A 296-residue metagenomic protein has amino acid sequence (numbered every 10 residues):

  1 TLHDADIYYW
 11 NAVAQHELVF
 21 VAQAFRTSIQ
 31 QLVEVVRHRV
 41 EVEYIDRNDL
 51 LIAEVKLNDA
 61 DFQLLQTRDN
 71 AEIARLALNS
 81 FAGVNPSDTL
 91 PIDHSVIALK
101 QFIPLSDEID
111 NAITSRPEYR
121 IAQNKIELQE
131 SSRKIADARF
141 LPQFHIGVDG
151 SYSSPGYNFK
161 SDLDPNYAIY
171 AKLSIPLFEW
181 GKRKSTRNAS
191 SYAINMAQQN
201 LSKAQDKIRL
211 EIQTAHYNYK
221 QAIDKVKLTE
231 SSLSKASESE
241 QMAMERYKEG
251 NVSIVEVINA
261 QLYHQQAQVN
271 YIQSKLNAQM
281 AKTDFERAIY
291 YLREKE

Functional and structural regions predicted by a protein language model:
T1, H16, R120, E127-E130 (+4 more regions): Small/polar (Gly/Ser/Thr/Ala-rich) solvent-exposed segments that form structured loops/beta-strands/short helices used
T1-N111, N218, A222, H264 (+1 more regions): Periplasmic alpha-helical coiled-coil/stalk elements that build and connect Gram-negative outer-membrane
H3-F20, H38, A74, I121-A136 (+2 more regions): Amphipathic alpha-helical coiled-coil segments
Y9, H145, Y170-K172, H216: Membrane-embedded beta-strand positions in outer-membrane beta-barrel channels/transporters
T67, P117, A197, S274: Metallo-beta-lactamase
L78, A171-I175, S274, F285: Residues on the lipid-exposed face of transmembrane beta-strands in outer-membrane beta-barrel proteins
P86-D88, I92-E127, L177, Q205 (+4 more regions): Bacterial Sec-pathway N-terminal export signals of envelope proteins
E108, Y167-L173: Hydrophobic, lipid-facing positions within transmembrane beta-strands of outer-membrane proteins
